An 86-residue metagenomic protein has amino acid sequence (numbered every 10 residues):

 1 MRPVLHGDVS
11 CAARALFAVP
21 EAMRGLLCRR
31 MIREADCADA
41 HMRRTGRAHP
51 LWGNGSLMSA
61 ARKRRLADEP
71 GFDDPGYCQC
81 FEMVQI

Functional and structural regions predicted by a protein language model:
M1-I86: Short amphipathic alpha-helical interaction elements located at domain edges and within/adjacent to intrinsically
